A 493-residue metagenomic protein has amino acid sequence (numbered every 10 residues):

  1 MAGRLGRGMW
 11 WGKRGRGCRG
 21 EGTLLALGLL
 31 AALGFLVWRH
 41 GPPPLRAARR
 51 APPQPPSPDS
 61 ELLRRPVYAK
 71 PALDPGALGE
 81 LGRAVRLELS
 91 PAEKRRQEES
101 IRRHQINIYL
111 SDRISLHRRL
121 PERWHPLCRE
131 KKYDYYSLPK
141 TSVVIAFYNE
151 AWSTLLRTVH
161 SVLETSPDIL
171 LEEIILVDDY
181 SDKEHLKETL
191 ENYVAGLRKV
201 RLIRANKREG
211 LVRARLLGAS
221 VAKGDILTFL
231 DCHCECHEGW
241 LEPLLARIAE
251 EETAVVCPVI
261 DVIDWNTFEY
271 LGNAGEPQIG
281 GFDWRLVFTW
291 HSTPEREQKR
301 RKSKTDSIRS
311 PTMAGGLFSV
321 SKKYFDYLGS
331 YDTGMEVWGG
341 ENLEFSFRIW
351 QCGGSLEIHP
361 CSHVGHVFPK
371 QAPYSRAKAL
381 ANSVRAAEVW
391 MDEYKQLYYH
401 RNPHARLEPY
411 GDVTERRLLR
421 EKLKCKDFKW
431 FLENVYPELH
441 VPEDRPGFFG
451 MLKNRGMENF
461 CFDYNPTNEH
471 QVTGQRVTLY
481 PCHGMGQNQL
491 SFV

Functional and structural regions predicted by a protein language model:
A2-P56: N-terminal signal-anchor transmembrane helix specifying type II single-pass membrane topology of secretory-pathway
P139-V144, E173, E344: Cell-envelope/extracellular polymer assembly enzymes that use nucleotide-activated donors
L163-R204: Acidic donor-binding segment of Leloir-type glycosyltransferases
E188, A205-A222: Glycine-rich, basic loop-to-helix element that forms the pyrophosphate-binding segment of sugar-nucleotide handling
V212, V287-S319, Y327: A recurrent flexible, glycine/aromatic-enriched loop bordering the glycosyltransferase active site that acts as
L227: Short aromatic/hydrophobic "clamp" motif used to bind/position activated sugar donors
E235, G239-H291, S355: Conserved donor NDP-sugar-binding/catalytic core segment of glycosyltransferases
N434-V493: Lectin-like carbohydrate-binding module/patch detector with strong preference for beta-trefoil
